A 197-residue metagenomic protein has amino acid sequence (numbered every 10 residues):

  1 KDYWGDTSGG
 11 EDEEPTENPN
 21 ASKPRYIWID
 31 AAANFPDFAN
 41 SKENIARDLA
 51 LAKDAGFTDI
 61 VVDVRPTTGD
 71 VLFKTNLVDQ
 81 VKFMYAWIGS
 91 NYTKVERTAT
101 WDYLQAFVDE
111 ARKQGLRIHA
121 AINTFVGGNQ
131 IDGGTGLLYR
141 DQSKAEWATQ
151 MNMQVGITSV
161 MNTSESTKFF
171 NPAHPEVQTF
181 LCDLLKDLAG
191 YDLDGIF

Functional and structural regions predicted by a protein language model:
K1-P19: Bacterial Sec-dependent N-terminal signal peptides
K1-W4, M84, I196: Extended hydrophobic/Leu-rich segments
P19-K42, F125-Y191: Active-site-adjacent "subsite" loops/lids of carbohydrate-active enzymes
D37-A55, M84-Q114, Q178-T179: Aromatic- and glycine-enriched glycan-recognition loops and surfaces that form the carbohydrate-binding subsites
E43-D70, Y191-G195: Catalytic domains of carbohydrate-active enzymes, especially glycoside hydrolases
F57-A99: Aromatic-lined carbohydrate-binding/catalytic grooves of carbohydrate-active enzymes
D59-T68, W101-M161, G195-F197: Glycine-rich, aromatic-flanked loop segments that form ligand/cofactor-binding clefts across common enzyme folds
